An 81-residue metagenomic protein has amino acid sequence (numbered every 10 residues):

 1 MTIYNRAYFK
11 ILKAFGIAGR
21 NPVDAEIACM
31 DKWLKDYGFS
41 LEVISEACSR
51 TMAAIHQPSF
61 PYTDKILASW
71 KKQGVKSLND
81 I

Functional and structural regions predicted by a protein language model:
M1-E46, K71, V75-I81: Long, charged low-complexity interaction segments
L41-S45, S49-K72: Extended intrinsically disordered, low-complexity coil regions enriched in Ser, Thr, Gly, Ala and often Pro
